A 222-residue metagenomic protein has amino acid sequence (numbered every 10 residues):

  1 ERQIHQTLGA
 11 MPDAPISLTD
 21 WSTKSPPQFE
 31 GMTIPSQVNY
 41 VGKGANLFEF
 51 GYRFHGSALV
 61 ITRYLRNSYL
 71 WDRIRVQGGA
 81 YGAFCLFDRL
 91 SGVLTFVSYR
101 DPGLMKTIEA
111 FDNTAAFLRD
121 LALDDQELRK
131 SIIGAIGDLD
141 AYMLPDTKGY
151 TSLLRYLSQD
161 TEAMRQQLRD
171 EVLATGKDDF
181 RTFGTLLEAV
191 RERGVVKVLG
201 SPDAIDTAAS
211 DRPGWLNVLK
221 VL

Functional and structural regions predicted by a protein language model:
E1-R73, V218-L222: His/Glu-based metal-binding/catalytic segments typifying zinc-dependent metallopeptidases
E1-T7, E109-T114, S210-P213: Short amphipathic alpha-helices in soluble, non-transmembrane regions that often serve as interface/regulatory elements
R2, D72, I133, R181-T185: Solvent-exposed alpha-helical segments within well-ordered globular domains of core cellular machineries
Q6, N113-F117, T182, L186: A generic structural signal for well-ordered alpha-helical segments enriched in polar/charged residues
S17-D20, N67, W71, D160 (+3 more regions): Serine/threonine-rich low-complexity intrinsically disordered regions
M32-P35, L86-F87, L187-E188: Replace "in large, NTP-powered and nucleic-acid-processing enzymes" with "in large, NTP-powered factors and other
Y40-V60, L70-K177, E192-S201: M16 family metallopeptidases and their MPP-like homologs
A174-L222: In a subset of proteins, long, contiguous C-terminal domains/tails are tracked
